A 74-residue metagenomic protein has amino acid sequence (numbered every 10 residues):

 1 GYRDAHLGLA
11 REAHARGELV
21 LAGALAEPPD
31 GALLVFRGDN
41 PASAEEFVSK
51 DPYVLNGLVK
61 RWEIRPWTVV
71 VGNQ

Functional and structural regions predicted by a protein language model:
G1-Q74: Conserved, structured core segments of small domains
